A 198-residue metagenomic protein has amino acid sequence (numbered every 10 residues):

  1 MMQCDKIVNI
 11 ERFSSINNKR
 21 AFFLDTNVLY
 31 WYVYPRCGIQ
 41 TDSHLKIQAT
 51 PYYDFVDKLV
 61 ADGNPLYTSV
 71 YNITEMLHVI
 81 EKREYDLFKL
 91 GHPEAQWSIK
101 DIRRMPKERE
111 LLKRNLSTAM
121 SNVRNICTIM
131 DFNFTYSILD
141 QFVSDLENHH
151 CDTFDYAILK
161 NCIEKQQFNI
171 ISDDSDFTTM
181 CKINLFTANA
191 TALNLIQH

Functional and structural regions predicted by a protein language model:
M1-N18, L159-K160, E164-H198: Acidic, PIN/NYN-like endoribonuclease modules and their adjacent C-terminal/linker elements
M1-N72, H78-W97, D101: Short, well-structured N-terminal submotif of metal-dependent ribonuclease cores
M2-I7, K113, S121-N169: Active-site neighborhoods of divalent-metal-dependent phosphate/nucleic-acid chemistry enzymes
D25, D155, D174: Acidic active-site catalytic centers that drive phospho-/nucleotidyl reactions and related ester hydrolyses
V28, N72, I158, D176-F177: Alpha-helix capping/helix-boundary segments
Y52-D57, S117-M120, I158-L159: Short amphipathic alpha-helical segments and helix-helix/interface helices
T74, F134-Q141, T191-Q197: A short acidic, often aromatic-flanked loop/helix-cap motif at beta-alpha or helix-coil junctions that lines enzyme
R83-L90, K100-T135: Low-complexity, serine/threonine/proline-enriched polar segments
